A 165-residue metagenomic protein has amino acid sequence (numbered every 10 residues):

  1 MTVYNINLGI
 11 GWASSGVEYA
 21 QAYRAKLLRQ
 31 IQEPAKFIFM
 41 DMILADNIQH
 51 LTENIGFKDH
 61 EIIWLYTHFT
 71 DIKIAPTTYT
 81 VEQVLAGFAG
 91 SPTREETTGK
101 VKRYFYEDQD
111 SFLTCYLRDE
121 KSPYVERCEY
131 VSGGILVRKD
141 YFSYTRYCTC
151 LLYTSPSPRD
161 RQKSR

Functional and structural regions predicted by a protein language model:
M1-S14, D41: Nucleotide-activated donor-dependent transferases that construct or modify glycoconjugates
Y19-L28: Short amphipathic alpha-helix
K36-I43: A short beta-strand-loop structural module common to alpha/beta enzyme folds
I43-S111: Conserved N-terminal ligand/cofactor-binding loop architecture of enzyme catalytic domains
G90-E96, K100-F105, S111-L117, V125-Y130 (+2 more regions): Periodic aromatic/glycine/histidine/acidic cluster detector with a strong bias toward beta-strand repeat architectures
Y153-P158: Conserved small/polar residues in nucleotide/adenosyl-binding loops
